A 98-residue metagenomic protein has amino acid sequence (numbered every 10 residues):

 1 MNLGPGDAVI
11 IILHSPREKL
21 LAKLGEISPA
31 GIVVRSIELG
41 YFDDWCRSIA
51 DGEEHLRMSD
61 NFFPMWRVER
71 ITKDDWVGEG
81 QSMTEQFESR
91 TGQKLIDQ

Functional and structural regions predicted by a protein language model:
M1-Q98: Conserved RNA-binding domains used in RNP assembly and mRNA/RNA metabolism
